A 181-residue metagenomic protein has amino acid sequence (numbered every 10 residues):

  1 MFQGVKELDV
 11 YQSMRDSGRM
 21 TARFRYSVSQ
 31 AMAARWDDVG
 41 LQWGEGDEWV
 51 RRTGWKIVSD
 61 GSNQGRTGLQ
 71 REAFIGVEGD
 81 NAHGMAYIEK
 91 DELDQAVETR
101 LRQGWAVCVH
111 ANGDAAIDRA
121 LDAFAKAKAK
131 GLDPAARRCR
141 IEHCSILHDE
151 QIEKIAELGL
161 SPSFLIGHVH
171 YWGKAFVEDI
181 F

Functional and structural regions predicted by a protein language model:
G4-D118, K154-S161, I166-G167: Metal-coordinating catalytic core of metallo-dependent amide/deamination hydrolases
E7-Q12, I117-K126, E153, W172-D179: Histidine/acidic-residue-rich catalytic or RNA/ligand-binding cores of hydrolases and nuclease-related proteins
D16-S17, L41-W43, A125-A127, D179-F181: Short, hinge-like loop/turn segments at secondary-structure boundaries
A31-W36, E142-D149: Active-site glycine- and acidic-residue-rich loops that bind and position anionic ligands or nucleotide-like cofactors
T99, D122-D133: Conserved helix-loop functional segments at active or binding sites
P134-C144: Beta-strand segments within the central parallel beta-sheet cores of soluble alpha/beta enzyme folds
I146-F181: Active-site-adjacent C-terminal substructures of enzyme catalytic domains
